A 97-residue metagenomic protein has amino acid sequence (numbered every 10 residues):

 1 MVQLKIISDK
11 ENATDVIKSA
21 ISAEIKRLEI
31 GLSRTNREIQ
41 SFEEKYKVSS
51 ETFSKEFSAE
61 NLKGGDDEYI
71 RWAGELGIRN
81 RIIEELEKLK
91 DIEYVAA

Functional and structural regions predicted by a protein language model:
M1-S22: Short, charge-rich amphipathic alpha-helices with coiled-coil/heptad character
A13, G31, T35-E38, S49 (+2 more regions): Alpha-helical structural motif
I17-S19, R37, E56: Generic hydrophobic alpha-helical membrane-segment signal
K18, S22-I25, L62, Y69: Active-site oxyanion-binding pockets that recognize sulfate/phosphate
I21-T35, I39-F42, E75, R79-I82 (+1 more regions): Amphipathic alpha-helical coiled-coil segments
Q40-K63: Short E/K-rich amphipathic alpha-helical oligomerization segments
E56-A73, G77: Short, glycine/alanine-rich amphipathic alpha-helical segment that often forms an alpha-turn-alpha hairpin
E87, D91-A97: Long, charged/polar-rich coiled-coil alpha-helical scaffolds that serve as structural arms in large macromolecular
